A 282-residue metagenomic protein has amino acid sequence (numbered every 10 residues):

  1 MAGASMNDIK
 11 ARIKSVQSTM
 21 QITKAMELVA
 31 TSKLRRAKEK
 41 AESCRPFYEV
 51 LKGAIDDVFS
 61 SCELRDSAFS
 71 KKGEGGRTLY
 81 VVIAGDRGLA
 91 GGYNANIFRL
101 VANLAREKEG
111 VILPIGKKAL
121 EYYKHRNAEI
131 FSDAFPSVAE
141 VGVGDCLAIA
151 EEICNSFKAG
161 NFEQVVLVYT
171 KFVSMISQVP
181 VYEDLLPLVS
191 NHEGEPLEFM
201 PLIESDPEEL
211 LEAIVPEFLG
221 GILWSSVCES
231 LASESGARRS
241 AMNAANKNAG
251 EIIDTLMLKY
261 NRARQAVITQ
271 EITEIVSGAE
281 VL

Functional and structural regions predicted by a protein language model:
M1-L282: C-terminal beta-strand-loop-alpha-helix "lid" module of Rossmann-like NAD(P)-dependent dehydrogenases
